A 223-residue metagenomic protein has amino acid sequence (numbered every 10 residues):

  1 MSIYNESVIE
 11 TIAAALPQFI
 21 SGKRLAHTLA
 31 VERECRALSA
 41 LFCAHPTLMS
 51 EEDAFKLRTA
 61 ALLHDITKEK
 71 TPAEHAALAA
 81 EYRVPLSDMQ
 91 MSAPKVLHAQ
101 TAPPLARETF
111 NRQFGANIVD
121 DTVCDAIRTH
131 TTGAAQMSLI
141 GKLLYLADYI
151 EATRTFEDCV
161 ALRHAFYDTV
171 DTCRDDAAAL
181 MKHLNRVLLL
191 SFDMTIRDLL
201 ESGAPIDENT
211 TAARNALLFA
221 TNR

Functional and structural regions predicted by a protein language model:
I3, F19-L29, R33-M49, L63-T67 (+3 more regions): Divalent metal-dependent phosphate-bond-processing catalytic cores, especially two-metal-ion Mg2+/Mn2+ enzymes that act
N5-A30, T67, A76-K95: Active-site flanking loop/helix segments enriched in acidic
I12-A15, S92, E108-N111, N117-I118: Generic detector of short, locally flexible boundary/turn motifs and exposed helical patches
R24, F55, T59, K95-A99 (+3 more regions): Hydrophobic alpha-helical segments and helix-packing faces
S50-S87, S92, A102, T122-T132: His-Asp-centered metal-binding catalytic motifs of divalent-metal-dependent phosphohydrolases/nucleases
A93-T101, A161-A165: Low-complexity, flexible helical/coil segments
H98-N111: Alpha-helical segment that forms one wall of the substrate-binding/catalytic cleft in peptidoglycan-active domains
